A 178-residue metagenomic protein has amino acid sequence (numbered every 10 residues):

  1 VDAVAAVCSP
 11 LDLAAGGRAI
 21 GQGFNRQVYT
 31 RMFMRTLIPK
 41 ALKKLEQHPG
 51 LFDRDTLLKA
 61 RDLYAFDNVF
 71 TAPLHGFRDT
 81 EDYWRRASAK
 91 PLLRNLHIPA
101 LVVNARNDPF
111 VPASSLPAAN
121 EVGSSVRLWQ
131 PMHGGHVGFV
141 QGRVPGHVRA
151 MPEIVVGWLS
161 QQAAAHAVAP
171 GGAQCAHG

Functional and structural regions predicted by a protein language model:
V1-L74: Alpha/beta-hydrolase-fold enzymes
A5-V7, L101-V103, W129: Hydrophobic/aromatic beta-strand patches that form the interior of the parallel beta-sheet core in alpha/beta enzyme
G16-G17, A113-S115, F139-R143: Short conserved micro-motifs at the rims of enzyme active sites and ligand-binding pockets
A19-G23, P117-A119, V144-G146: Short secondary-structure boundary/capping segments
V69-L92: Active-site nucleophile elbow and catalytic-triad environment of alpha/beta-hydrolase enzymes
L96, V102-N104, D108: Short beta-strand/loop motif that positions the catalytic acidic residue of the alpha/beta-hydrolase fold
R106-R127, P131: Conserved loop-alpha-helix segment in the C-terminal half of the alpha/beta-hydrolase fold that carries the catalytic
M132-G178: Catalytic active-site module of serine/aspartate enzymes centered on a nucleophile-bearing elbow/loop
